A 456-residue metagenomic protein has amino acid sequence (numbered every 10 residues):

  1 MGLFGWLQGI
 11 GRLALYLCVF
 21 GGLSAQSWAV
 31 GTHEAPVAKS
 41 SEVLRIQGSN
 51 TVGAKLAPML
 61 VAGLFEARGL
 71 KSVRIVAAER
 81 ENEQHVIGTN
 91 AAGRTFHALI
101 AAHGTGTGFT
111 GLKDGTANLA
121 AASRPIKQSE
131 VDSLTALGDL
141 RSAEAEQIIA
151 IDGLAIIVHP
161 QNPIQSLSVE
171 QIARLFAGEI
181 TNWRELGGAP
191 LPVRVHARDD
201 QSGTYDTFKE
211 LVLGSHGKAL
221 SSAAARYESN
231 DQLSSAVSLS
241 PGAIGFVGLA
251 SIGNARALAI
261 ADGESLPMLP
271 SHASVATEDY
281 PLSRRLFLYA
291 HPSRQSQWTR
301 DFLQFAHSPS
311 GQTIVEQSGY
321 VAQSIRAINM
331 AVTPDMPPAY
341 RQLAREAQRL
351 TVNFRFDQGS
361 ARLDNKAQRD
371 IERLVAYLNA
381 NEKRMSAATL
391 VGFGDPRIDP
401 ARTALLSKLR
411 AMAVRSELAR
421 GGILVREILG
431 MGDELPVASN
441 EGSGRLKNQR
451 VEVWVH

Functional and structural regions predicted by a protein language model:
M1-G9: N-terminal secretory signal peptides that target proteins for export/translocation
Q8, R12, V193-R194: Alpha-helical transmembrane segments of integral membrane proteins
I10-A25: Bacterial N-terminal signal peptides
W28-S360, N365-R369, R445-K447, V455: Flexible loop/hinge segments at secondary-structure junctions
R45, R194, A388-T389, E427: A structural signal for isolated positions on well-ordered beta-strands in alpha/beta enzyme cores
T95-I100, A388, V425-I428: Generic structural signal for residues in well-ordered beta-strands
R349, R355-V391, M412-L424, V453-H456: Periplasmic peptidoglycan-binding/anchoring modules of Gram-negative envelope and division proteins
K383, F393-H456: Periplasmic OmpA-like peptidoglycan-binding domain that tethers envelope proteins to the cell wall
